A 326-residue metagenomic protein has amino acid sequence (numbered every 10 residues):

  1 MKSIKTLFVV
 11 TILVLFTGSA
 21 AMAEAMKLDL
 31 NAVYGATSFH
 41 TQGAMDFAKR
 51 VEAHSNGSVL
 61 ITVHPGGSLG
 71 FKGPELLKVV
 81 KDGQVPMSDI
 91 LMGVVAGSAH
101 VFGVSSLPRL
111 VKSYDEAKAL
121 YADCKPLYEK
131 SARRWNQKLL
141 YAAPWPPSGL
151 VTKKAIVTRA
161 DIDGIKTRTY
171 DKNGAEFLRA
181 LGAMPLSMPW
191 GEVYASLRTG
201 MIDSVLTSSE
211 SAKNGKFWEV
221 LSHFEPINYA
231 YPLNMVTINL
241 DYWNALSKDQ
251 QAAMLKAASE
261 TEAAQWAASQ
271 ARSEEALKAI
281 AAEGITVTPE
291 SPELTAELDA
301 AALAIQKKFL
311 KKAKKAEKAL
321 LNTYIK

Functional and structural regions predicted by a protein language model:
M1-F8: Bacterial N-terminal signal peptides that target proteins for export
F8-V9, R134: Short beta-strand-initiation
V9-T17: Sec-dependent N-terminal signal peptides of Gram-positive bacterial secreted proteins and lipoproteins
G18-A23: Sec/Tat signal peptide C-region and signal peptidase I cleavage site
E24-E116, C124-K326: N-terminal secretory/targeting leader peptides
